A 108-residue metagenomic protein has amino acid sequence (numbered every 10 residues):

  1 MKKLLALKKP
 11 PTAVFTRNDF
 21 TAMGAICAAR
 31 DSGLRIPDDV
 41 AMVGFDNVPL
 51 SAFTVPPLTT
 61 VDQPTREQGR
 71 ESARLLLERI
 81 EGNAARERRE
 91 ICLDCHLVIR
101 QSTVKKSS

Functional and structural regions predicted by a protein language model:
K2-S108: Flexible loop/turn connectors
